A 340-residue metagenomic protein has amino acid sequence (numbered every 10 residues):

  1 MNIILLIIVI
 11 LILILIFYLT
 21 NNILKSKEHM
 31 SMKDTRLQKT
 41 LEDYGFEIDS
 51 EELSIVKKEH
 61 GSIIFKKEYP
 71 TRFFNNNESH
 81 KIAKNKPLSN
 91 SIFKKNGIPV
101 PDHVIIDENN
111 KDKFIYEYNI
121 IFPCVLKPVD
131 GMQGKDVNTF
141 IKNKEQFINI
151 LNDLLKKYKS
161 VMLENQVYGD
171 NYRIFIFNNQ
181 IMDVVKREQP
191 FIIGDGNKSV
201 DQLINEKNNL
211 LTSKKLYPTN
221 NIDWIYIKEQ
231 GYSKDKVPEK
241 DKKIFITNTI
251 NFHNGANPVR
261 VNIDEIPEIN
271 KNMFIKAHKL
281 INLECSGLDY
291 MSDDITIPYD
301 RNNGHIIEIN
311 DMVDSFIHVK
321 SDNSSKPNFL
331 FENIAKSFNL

Functional and structural regions predicted by a protein language model:
N2-K84, L88-S91: ATP-binding N-terminal substructure of ATP-dependent carboxylate-amine bond-forming enzymes
K39-D43, K94-K95, E229, K276 (+1 more regions): Residues at alpha-helix termini
I48-E51, L126, M162-L163, L288: General beta-strand structural signal in soluble alpha/beta enzymes
L53-S54, I106-D107, Y290-M291: Residue-level "edge-of-site" marker
K57, G61-K66, R173-F177, I181-D183 (+1 more regions): A short beta-strand motif that forms the metal-chelation/ATP-contact edge of phosphoryl-transfer active sites
S62-N220, P267-N272: Active-site nucleotide/adenylate-binding loops and adjacent lid/helix of ATP-dependent enzymes
N205-T296: A long amphipathic alpha-helix within ATP-dependent nucleotide-binding catalytic cores
P258-E265, K279-C285, S292-L340: C-terminal active-site "lid" helix and adjoining low-complexity regulatory extension at the edge of ATP-using catalytic
